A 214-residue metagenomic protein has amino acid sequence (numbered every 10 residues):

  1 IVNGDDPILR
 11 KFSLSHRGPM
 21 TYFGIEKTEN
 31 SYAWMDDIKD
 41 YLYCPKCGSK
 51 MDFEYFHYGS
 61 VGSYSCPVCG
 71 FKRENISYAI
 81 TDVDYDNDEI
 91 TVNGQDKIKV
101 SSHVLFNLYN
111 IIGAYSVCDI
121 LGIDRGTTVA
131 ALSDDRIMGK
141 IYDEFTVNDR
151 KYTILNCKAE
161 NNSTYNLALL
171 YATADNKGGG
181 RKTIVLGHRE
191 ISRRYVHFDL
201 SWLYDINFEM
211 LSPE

Functional and structural regions predicted by a protein language model:
G4-I8: Short, polar loop motifs at secondary-structure junctions
K11-K99: Extended acidic/charged loop-beta regions that coordinate divalent cations and stabilize anionic phosphate/carboxylate
K39, D84-Y85, F106-I112, I123 (+3 more regions): Conserved active-site and cofactor/substrate-binding residues in soluble primary-metabolism enzymes
V61-R73, S102-S133: A conserved, hydrophobic alpha-helical segment in the catalytic core of large ATP/adenylate-utilizing enzymes
F71, D84-Y85, C118-C157: Gly/charged, well-structured mid-domain segments that form the phosphate/adenylate-handling core of ATP-dependent
K97-L105, Y152-I154: A short glycine/serine-rich beta->alpha loop
N156-E214: Active-site beta-alpha connecting loops in nucleotide-dependent enzymes
